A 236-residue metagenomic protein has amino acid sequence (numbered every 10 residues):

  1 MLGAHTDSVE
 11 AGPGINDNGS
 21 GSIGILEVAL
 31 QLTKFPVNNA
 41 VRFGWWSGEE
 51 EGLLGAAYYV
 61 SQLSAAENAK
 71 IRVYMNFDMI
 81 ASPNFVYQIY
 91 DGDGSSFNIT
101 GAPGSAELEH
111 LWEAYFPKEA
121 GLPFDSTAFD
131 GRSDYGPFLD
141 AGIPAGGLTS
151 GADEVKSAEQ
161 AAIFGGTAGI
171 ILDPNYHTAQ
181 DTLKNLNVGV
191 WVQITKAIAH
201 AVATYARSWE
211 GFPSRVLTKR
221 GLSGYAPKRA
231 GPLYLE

Functional and structural regions predicted by a protein language model:
M1-A4, G169-I171: Short coil-to-beta-strand
L2-L53, I198: Alpha-helical metal-binding/catalytic segments enriched in His/Glu/Asp
G3, T149, H177: Residue-level detector of conserved, well-ordered beta-strand and adjacent loop positions that form binding/recognition
E10, P36-V37, W46-S157, G166-I170: Metal-dependent peptidase/peptidase-like ectodomains
I15-S22, E49-L53, G101-E109, G131 (+1 more regions): Solvent-exposed, acidic/flexible segments
I23-L30, K34, A57, S61 (+6 more regions): Solvent-exposed, polar/charged alpha-helical surfaces in well-ordered, non-transmembrane soluble domains, broadly
K34-P36, K118-P123, Y205-S214: Surface-exposed helix-capping loop/turn segments at secondary-structure junctions
V155-L235: His/Asp/Glu-rich mid-to-C-terminal helical/loop segments that flank catalytic regions of hydrolases
